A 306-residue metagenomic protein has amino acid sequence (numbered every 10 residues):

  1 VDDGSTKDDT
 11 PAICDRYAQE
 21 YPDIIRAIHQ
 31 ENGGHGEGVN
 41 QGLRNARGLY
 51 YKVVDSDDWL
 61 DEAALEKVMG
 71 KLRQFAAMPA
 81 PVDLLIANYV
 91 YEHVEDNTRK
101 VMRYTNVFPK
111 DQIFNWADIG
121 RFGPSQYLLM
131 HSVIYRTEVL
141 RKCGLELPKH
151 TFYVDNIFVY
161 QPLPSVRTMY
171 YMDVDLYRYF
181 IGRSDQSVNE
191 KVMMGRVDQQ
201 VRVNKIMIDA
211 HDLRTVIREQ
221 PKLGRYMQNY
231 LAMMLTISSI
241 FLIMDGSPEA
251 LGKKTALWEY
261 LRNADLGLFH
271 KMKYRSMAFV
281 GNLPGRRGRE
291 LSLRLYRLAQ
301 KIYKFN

Functional and structural regions predicted by a protein language model:
V1-Q199: Nucleotide-sugar donor-binding/catalytic module of glycosyltransferases that assemble extracellular/cell-envelope
Q30, K222-Y226: Hydrophobic, aromatic-rich alpha-helical transmembrane segments and their membrane-interface anchor motifs
P79-L85, G224, K254-A256: Glycine-rich, flexible loop segments associated with nucleotide phosphate handling
R103, V139, E219-L223, D245: Short acidic, glycine/proline-enriched loop segments that cap or flank alpha-helices
F158, V203, L231: Catalytic-loop motifs flanking and including active-site residues across diverse enzymes
V174-R183, N189-R218, I237, F241-G267: Catalytic core of nucleotide-sugar-dependent glycosyltransferases
Y226-I240: Amphipathic alpha-helical repeat scaffolds of TPR domains
I243-N306: Membrane-interface aromatic/basic loop that binds lipid-linked glycans or pyrophosphate carriers, typified by
